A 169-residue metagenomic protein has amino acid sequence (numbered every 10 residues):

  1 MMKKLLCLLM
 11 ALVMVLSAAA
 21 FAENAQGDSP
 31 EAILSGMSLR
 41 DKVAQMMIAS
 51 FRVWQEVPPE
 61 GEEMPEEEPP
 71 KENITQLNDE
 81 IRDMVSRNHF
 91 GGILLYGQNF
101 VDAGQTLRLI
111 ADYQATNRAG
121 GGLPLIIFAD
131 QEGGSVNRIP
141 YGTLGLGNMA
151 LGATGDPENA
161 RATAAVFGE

Functional and structural regions predicted by a protein language model:
M1-L9: Positively charged n-region of N-terminal signal peptides that target proteins for export
L9, S29, E80, V166: Short Gly/charged-rich anion-binding patches and loops
V15-L16, G142: Hydrophobic alpha-helical membrane context
L16-S29: Sec-dependent signal peptide cleavage junction
Q26-P58, S86: Mature N-terminal segment immediately following signal peptide/propeptide cleavage in secreted/periplasmic
R52-Q76, R82-E169: Enzymes and membrane/adaptor proteins characterized by extended Gly/Ser/Thr/Asp/Glu-rich, aromatic-dotted
